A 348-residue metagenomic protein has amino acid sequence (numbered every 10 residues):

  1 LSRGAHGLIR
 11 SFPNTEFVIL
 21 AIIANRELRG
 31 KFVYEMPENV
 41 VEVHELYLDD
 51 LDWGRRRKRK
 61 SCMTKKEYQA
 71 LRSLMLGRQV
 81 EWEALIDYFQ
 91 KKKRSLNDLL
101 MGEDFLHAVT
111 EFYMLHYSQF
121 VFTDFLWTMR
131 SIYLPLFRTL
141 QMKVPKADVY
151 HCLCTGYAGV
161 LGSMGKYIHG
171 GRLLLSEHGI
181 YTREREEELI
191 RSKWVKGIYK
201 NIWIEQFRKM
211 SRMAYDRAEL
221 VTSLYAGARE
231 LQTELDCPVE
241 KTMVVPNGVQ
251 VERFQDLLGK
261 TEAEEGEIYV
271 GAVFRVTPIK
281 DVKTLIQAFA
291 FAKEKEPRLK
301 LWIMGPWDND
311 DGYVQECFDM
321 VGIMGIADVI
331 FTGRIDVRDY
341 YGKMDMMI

Functional and structural regions predicted by a protein language model:
L1-V109, Y113: N-terminal subdomain of nucleotide-sugar transferases
M75, D98, Q141-Y157, I168-L174 (+1 more regions): Short N-terminal targeting/anchoring amphipathic segment
F137-K146, Y167-I168, Y181, I198-V221: Membrane-proximal helix-turn-helix segments that form the acceptor-binding/catalytic region of lipid-linked
E219, G342-I348: Acidic donor-binding loop of glycosyltransferase active sites
G227, G248: Carbohydrate-associated surface elements
L258, E262-K293, W302: Conserved donor-binding/catalytic core segment of Leloir-type glycosyltransferases
K300-Q315: Glycosyltransferase donor-sugar binding loop
V314-I335, M346: Nucleotide-activated donor-binding/catalytic signature segment of Leloir-type glycosyltransferases, i.e., the conserved
